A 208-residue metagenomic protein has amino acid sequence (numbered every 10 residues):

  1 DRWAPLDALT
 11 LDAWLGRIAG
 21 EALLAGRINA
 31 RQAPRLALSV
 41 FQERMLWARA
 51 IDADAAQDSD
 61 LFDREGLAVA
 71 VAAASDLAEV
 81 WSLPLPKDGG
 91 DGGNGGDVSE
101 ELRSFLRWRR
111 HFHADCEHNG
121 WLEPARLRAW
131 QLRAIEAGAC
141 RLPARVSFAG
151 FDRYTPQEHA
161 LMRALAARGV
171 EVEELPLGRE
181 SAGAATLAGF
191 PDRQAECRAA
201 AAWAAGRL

Functional and structural regions predicted by a protein language model:
D1-L142, P156, G178: Basic/charged alpha-beta structural segments of nucleotide/phosphate-handling enzymes
A8, V172-E174, A184-L187: Conserved beta-strand scaffold positions in the cores of enzyme catalytic domains, especially in NTP/NDP-utilizing
T10, W47, A149, A200 (+1 more regions): Carbohydrate-active enzymes and regulators
W14, D152-Y154, R193: Short, solvent-exposed loop/turn segments at secondary-structure junctions
I18-E21, P156-R163, R198-A201: A short acidic (Asp/Glu
H111, D115, A134, L161-R168 (+1 more regions): Generic, well-ordered alpha-helical scaffold segments in large soluble proteins
Q131-A137, L142, R179-L208: Helicase P-loop NTPase motor core
G138-A139, P143-R179: Extended, H/D-rich, highly charged conserved domains that either
